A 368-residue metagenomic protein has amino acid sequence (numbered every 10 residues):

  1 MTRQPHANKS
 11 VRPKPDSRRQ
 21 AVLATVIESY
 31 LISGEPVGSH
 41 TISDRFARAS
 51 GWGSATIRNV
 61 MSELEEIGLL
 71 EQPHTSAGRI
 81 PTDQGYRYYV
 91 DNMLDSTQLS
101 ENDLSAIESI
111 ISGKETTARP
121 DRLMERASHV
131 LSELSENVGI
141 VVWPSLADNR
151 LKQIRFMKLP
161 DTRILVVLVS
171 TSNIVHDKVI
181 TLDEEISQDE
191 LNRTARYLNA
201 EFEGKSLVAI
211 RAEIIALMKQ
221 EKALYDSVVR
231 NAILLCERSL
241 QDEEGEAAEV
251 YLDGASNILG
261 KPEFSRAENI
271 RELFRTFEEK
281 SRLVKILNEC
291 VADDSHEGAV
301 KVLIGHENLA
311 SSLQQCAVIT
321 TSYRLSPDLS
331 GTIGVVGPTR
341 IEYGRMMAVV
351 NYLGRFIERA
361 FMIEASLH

Functional and structural regions predicted by a protein language model:
M1-K14: N-terminal intrinsically disordered/low-complexity leader segments
S10-V11, L70-T75, R340: A short glycine/serine-rich beta->alpha loop
K14-P15, G34-E35, P262: Residue-level marker of regulatory loop/turn positions in helix-turn-helix DNA-binding domains and in histidine
K14-P15, W52, P81, L99: Alpha-helical hairpin
P15, R19-L23: Short, leucine-enriched amphipathic alpha-helices that occur as contiguous helical runs
E28, I32, P36-M93: N-terminal helix-turn-helix
R87, D91-G334, P338-H368: Intrinsically disordered, acidic Ser/Thr/Pro-rich low-complexity regulatory segments
